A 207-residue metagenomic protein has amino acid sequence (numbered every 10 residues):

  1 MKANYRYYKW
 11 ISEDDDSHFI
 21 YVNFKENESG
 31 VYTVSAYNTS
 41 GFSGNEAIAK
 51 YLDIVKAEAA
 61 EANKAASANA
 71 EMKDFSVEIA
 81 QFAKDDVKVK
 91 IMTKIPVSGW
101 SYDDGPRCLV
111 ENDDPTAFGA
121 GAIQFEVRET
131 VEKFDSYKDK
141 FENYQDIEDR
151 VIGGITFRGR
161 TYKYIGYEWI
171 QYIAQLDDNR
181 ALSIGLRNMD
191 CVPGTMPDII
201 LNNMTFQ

Functional and structural regions predicted by a protein language model:
M1, A117-N143: Mature extracytoplasmic domains of secretory-pathway proteins
M1-N27, Y137-A181, G185-R187: Signature of long, low-cysteine stretches enriched in small and polar/charged residues
A3, I91-I95, T130, Y162: Intrinsically disordered, low-complexity regions enriched in Ser/Pro/Gly/Gln/His and often acidic
D14-D16, E28-P115, I152, G166 (+2 more regions): N-terminal targeting sequences that direct proteins away from the cytosol to non-cytosolic compartments
K25-N27, I95-S98, F125-E132, L176-D177: A short, sequence-level motif marking secondary-structure junctions
